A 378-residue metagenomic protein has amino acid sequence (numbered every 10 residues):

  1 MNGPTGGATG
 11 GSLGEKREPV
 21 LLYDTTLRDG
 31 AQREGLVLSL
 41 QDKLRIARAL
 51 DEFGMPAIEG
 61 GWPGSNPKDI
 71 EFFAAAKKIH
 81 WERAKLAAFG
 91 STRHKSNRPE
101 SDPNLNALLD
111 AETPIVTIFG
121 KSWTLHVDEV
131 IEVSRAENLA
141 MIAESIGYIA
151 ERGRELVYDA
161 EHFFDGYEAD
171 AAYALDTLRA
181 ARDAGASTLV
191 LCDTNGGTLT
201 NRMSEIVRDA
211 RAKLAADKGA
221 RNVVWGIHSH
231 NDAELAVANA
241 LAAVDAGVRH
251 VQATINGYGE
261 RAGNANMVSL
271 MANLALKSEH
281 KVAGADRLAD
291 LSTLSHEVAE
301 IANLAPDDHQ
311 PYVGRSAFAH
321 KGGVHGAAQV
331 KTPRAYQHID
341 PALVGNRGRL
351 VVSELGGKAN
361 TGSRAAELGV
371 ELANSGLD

Functional and structural regions predicted by a protein language model:
N2, G6, G10-V20, D24-T26 (+2 more regions): A mid-to-C-terminal "edge-of-domain" accessory segment
V20-L22, R28-I58, S65, F73-W81 (+2 more regions): Alpha/beta enzyme core
L27-D29, R93, W123, D232 (+3 more regions): Short, glycine-/Ser/Thr-/acidic-enriched flexible segments
L36, W62-N66, H94, R135 (+8 more regions): Hydrophobic alpha-helical scaffolding
G61, F89, F119, D159-E161 (+6 more regions): Generic beta-strand/beta-sheet core signal
E82-F89: A glycine-rich helix N-cap at a beta->alpha junction
G90-H94, K121, Y312-A317: Short, glycine/charge-rich beta-strand/loop segments that flank catalytic centers and engage negatively charged groups
N195-T198, E205-K331, A335-Q337: Catalytic alpha/beta core domains of metabolic enzymes, predominantly
